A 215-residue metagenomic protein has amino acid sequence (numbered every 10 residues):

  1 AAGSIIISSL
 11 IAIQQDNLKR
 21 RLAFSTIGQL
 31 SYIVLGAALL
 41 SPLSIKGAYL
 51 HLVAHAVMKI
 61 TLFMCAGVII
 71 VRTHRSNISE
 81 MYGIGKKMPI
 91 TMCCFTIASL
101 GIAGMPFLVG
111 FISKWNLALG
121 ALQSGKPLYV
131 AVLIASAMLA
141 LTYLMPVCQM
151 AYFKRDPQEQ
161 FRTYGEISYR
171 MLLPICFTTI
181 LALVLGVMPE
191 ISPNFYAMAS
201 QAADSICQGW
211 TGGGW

Functional and structural regions predicted by a protein language model:
A1-M150: Hydrophobic transmembrane alpha-helices and their helix-loop junctions in integral membrane proteins
M88-T91, M145-W215: Cytoplasmic/organellar membrane-interface segments at the starts of transmembrane helices in multi-pass inner-membrane
